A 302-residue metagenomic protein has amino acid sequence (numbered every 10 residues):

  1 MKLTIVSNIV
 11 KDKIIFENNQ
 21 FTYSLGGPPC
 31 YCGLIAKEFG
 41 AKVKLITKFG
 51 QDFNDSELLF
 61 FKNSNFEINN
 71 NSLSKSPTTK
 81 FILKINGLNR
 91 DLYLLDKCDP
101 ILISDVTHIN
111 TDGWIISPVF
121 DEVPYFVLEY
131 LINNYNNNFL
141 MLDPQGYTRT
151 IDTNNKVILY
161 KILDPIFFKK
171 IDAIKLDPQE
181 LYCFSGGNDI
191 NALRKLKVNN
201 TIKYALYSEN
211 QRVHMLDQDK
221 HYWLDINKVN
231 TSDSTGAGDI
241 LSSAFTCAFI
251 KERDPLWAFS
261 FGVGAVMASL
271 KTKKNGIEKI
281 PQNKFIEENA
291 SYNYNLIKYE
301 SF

Functional and structural regions predicted by a protein language model:
L3, K11-Y23, E38-P118, E122 (+2 more regions): Conserved N-terminal subdomain of the carbohydrate kinase-like
S7-I9, I240: Active-site metal-binding loops of divalent metal-dependent hydrolases
N18-Y23, N155-I158, I190, K228-V229: Short glycine-enriched, charge-decorated loop/helix-capping segments at active-site entrances that position
G33-K42, A248-K251: Alpha-helix C-terminal capping segments
A36, D177, G238: Short, conserved phosphate/pyrophosphate- and ester-handling motifs at nucleotide-, phospho-/glycolipid
L45-F49, M141-P144, I174-P178: Short internal beta-strands
T148-W223: Conserved phosphate/ATP/ADP-binding segment of small-molecule kinases
N227-L296: Conserved post-catalytic alpha-helical subdomain immediately downstream of the catalytic base and nucleotide-binding
